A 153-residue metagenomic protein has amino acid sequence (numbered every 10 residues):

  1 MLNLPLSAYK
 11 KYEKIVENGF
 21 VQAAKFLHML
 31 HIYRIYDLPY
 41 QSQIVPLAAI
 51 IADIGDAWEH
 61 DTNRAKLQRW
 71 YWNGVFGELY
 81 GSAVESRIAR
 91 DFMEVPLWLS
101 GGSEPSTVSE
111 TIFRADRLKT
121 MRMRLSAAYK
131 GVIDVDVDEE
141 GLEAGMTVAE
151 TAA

Functional and structural regions predicted by a protein language model:
M1-I51: Polyanionic (Asp/Glu-rich) segments that form extended negatively charged tracts
P5, Y9, E13-V16, H60 (+4 more regions): Intrinsic-disorder-associated interaction segments
F26, I50, W70, V95-W98: Residues that form generic nucleotide/phosphate-binding pockets
L30, W58, E78-L79: C-terminal helical "lid" subdomain and adjoining coupling/linker elements of P-loop NTPases
S42-D53, Q68-N73, A127-G131: Short, hydrophobic/amphipathic alpha-helical patches that form generic packing surfaces within helical domains
A52-D61: Short helix-capping/linker segments at secondary-structure and domain boundaries
V75-A152: Intrinsically disordered, low-complexity N-proximal targeting/linker segments that flank membranes
